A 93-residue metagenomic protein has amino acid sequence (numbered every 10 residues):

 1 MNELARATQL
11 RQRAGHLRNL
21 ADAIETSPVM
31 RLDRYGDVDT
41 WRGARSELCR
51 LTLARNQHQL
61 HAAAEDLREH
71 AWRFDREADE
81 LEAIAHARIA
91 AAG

Functional and structural regions predicted by a protein language model:
M1-G93: N-terminal secretion-targeting helices of virulence/extracellular proteins, encompassing both classical Sec signal
